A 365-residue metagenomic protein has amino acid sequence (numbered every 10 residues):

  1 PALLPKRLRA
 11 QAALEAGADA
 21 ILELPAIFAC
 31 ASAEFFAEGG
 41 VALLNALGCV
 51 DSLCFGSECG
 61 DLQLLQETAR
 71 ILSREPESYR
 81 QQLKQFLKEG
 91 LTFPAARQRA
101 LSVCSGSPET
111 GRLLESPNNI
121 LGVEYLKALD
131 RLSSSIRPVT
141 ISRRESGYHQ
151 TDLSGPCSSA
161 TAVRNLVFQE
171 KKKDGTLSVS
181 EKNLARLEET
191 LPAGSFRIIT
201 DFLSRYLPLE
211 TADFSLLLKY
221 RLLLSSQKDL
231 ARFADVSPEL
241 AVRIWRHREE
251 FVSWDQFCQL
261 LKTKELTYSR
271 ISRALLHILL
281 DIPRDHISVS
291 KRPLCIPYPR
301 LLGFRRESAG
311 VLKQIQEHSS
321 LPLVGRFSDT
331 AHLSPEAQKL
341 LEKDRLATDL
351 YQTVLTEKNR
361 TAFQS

Functional and structural regions predicted by a protein language model:
P1-R9: N-terminal catalytic cores of NTP/NDP-binding nucleotidyl/phosphoryl-transfer enzymes
Q11-A26: A glycine-rich helix N-cap at a beta->alpha junction
L24-S365: Active-site cores that bind ATP or allylic diphosphates and position pyrophosphate for catalysis
